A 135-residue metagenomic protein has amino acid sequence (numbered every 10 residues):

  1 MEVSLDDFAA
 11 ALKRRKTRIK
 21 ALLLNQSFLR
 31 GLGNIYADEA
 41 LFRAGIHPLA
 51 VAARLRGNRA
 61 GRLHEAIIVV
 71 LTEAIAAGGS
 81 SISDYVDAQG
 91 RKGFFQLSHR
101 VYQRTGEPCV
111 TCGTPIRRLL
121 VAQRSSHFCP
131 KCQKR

Functional and structural regions predicted by a protein language model:
M1-R135: Structured catalytic/nucleic-acid-binding cores of DNA maintenance enzymes
